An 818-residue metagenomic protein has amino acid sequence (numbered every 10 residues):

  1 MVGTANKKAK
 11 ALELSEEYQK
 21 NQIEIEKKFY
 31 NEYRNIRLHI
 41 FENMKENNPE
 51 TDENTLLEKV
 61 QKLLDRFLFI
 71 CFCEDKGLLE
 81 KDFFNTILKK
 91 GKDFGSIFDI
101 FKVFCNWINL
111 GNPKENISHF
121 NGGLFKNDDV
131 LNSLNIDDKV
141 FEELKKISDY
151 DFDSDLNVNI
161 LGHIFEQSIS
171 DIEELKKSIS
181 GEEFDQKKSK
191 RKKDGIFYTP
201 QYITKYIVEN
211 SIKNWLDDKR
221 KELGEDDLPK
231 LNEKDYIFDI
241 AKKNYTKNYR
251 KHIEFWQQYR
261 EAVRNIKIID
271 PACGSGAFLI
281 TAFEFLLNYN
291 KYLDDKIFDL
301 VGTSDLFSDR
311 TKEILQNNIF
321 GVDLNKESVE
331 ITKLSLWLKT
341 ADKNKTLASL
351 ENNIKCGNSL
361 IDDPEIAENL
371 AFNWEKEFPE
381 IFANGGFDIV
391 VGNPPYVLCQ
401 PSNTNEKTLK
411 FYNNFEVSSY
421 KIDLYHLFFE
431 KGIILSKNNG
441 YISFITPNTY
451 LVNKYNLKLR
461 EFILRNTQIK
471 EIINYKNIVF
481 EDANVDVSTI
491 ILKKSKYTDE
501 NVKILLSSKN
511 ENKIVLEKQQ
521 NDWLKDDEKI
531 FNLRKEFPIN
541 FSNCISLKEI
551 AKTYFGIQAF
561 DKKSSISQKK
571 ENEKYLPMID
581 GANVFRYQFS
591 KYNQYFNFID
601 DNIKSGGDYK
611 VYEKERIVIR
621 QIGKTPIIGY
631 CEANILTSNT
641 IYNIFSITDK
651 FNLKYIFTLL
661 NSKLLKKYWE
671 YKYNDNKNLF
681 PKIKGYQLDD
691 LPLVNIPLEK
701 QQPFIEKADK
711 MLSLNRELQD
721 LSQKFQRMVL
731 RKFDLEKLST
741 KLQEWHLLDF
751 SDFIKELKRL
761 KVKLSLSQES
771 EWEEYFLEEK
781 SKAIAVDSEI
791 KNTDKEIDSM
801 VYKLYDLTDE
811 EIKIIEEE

Functional and structural regions predicted by a protein language model:
M1-F285, N318, V322-S328, G357-D362 (+9 more regions): Preference for the N-terminal adenyl/adenosyl cofactor-binding alpha/beta module
N6-R37, F41, N54, L64 (+11 more regions): Signature of N6-adenine DNA methyltransferases within the class I
S15-Q22, N43-N54, L144-D153, F184-P200 (+11 more regions): Glycine- and acidic
S154, L398, H426, I433-S436 (+2 more regions): Polybasic, glycine- and aromatic-enriched phosphate-binding surface used to engage nucleic acids
T199, P229, L334, L338 (+5 more regions): Coupling/switch/interface segments within P-loop NTPase motor domains and analogous charged loops in nucleic-acid
D239-K267, D305-I314, K755-K795: Intrinsically disordered, low-complexity acidic Ser/Thr-rich regulatory segments
C273, K518-K562, M578-V584, N695-E818: Non-catalytic DNA-recognition/assembly elements of restriction-modification systems
D294-E330: Cysteine-dependent PTP/DSP-like catalytic domain, specifically the C-terminal lobe
